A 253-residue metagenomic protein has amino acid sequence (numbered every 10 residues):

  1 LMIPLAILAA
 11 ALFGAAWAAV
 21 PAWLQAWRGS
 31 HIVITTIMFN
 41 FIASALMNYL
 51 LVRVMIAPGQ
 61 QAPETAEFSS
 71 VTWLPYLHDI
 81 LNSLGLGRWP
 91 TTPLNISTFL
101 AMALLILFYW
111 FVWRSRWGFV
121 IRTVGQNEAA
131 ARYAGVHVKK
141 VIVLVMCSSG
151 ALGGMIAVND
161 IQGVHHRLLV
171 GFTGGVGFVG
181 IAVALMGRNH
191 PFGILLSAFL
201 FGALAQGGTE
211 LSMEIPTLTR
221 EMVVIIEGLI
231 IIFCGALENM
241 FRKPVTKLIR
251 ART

Functional and structural regions predicted by a protein language model:
L1-A10, H31-T35, F39, I96 (+4 more regions): Membrane-interface starts of transmembrane alpha-helices
M2-T72, R114, G174-G175, V179-F192: Short loop segments and helix-boundary regions at transmembrane helix junctions of multi-pass inner-membrane proteins
A10, C147-G228: Transmembrane alpha-helical segments in multi-pass inner-membrane proteins
A11-G14, N40-N48, S97-W110, M146-I156 (+3 more regions): Hydrophobic core segments of alpha-helical transmembrane domains in multi-pass membrane transport and ion-translocation
A16, L81-G85, P90-R167, P191-F192 (+1 more regions): Helix-loop-helix "hairpin" substructures at the membrane interface of multi-pass membrane proteins
I32, T36-R114, R167, M222 (+1 more regions): Transmembrane helix-bundle core of multi-pass membrane transporters and related energy-transducing complexes
P58-P63, G118-T123, K243-T253: Short, Lys/Arg-enriched, Gly/Pro-containing loop segments at transmembrane-helix junctions of multi-pass membrane
Q126, Y133-K140, G208-T253: Cytosolic-side transmembrane-helix boundaries in multi-pass membrane proteins
